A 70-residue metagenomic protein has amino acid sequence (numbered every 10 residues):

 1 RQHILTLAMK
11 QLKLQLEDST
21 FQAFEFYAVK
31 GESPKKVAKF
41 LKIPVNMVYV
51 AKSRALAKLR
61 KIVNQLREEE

Functional and structural regions predicted by a protein language model:
R1: Hydrophobic (often cysteine-bearing) scaffold residues that line and stabilize catalytic clefts of nucleotide/cofactor
I4-E17: Short amphipathic alpha-helical boundary/capping segments
T6, E25, A57: A cross-family signal for key residues in well-ordered alpha-helices that form functional helical elements
M9, P34-Q65: DNA-recognition helix of helix-turn-helix
L14, D18-Q22, F26-M47: Helix-turn-helix DNA-binding module
R67-E70: Intrinsically disordered, low-complexity basic tails/linkers immediately adjacent to helix-turn-helix/homeobox/MYB/SANT
